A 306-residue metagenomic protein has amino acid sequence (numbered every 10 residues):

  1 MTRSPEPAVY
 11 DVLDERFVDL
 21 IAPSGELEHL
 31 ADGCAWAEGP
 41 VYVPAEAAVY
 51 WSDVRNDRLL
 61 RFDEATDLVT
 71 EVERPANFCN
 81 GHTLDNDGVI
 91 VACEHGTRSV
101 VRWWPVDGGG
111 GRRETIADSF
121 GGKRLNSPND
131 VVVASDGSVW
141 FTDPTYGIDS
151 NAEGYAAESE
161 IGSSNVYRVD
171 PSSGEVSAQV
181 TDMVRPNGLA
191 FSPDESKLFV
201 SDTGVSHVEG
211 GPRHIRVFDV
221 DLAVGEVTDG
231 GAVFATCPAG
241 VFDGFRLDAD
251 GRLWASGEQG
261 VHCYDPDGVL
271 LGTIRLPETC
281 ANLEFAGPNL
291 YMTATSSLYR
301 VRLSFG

Functional and structural regions predicted by a protein language model:
M1-G306: Sequence-structural signature of mature extracellular/luminal beta-sheet repeat domains, prominently beta-propellers
